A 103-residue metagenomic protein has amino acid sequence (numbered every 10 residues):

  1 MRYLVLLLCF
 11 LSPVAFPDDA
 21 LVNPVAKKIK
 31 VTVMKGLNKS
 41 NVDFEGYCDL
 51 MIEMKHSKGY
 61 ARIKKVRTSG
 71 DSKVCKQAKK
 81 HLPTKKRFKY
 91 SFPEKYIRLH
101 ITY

Functional and structural regions predicted by a protein language model:
R2-C9, P13-Y103: Charge-biased low-complexity segments
